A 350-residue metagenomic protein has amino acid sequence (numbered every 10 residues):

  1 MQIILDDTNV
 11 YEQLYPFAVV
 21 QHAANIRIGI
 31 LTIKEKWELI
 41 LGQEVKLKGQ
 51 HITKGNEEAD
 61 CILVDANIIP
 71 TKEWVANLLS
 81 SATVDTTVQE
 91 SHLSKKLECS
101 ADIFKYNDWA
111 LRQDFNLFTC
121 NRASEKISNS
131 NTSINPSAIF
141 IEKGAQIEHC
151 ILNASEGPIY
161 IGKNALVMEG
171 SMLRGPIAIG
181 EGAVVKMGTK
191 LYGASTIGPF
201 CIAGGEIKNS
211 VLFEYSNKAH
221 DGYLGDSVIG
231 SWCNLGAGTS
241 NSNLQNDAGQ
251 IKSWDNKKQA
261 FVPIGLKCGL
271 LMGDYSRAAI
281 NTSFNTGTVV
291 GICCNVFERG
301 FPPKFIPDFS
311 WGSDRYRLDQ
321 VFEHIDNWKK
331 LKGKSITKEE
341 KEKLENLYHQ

Functional and structural regions predicted by a protein language model:
M1-S137, G144, R299-Q350: Terminal amphipathic alpha-helical/low-complexity segments used for targeting or macromolecular assembly
D6, A24-I26, E38, K96 (+9 more regions): Functionally constrained cores in energy, signaling, and assembly domains
D7-V10, A183, E206, K267: N-proximal short alpha-helices
F17-V20, Q89-E90, G144, E148 (+6 more regions): A near-ubiquitous, low-amplitude feature marking generic local secondary-structure context
D60, H149, C293: Conserved beta-strand and immediately adjacent loop positions that scaffold enzyme active sites
I68-I69, N153, F284: Short, charged beta-turn/beta-strand-edge "cap" motif at the junction between a beta-strand and an adjacent loop
R122-G230, Q245-N246, L271, V289: Extended beta-solenoid/beta-helix repeat architectures
M187-G188, F200-Q350: Glycine-rich hexapeptide-repeat left-handed beta-helix
